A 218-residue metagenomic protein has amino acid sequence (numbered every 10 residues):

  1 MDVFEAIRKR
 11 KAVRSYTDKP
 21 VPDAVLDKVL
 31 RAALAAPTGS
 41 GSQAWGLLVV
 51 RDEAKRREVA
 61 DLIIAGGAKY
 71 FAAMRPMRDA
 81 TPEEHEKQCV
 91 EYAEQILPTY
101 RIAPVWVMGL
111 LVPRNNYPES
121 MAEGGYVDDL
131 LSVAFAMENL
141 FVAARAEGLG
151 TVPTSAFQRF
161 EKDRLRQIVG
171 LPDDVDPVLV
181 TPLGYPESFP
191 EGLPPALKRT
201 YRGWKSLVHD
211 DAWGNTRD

Functional and structural regions predicted by a protein language model:
M1-K28: Short acidic N-proximal helix/loop "leader" segments that mark the beginning of a domain or an inter-domain linker
A6, A12-V13, D176-D218: C-terminal helix-cap and adjacent tail motif
S15-Y16, G46, G150-S155: Short catalytic-loop micro-motif centered on adjacent basic/acidic residues
V29-L34, V107-I168: Small-aliphatic-rich amphipathic alpha-helix that forms the alpha element of a beta-alpha
L34-G41: Glycine-rich phosphate/pyrophosphate-binding beta-alpha loops
G41-A44, R101-A103, D176: Short, basic and Ser/Thr-rich N-terminal targeting/leader segments
V49-V133: Glycine/small-residue-rich phosphate/adenosyl-binding loop
A68-D79, Q167-P194: A glycine-rich helix N-cap at a beta->alpha junction
